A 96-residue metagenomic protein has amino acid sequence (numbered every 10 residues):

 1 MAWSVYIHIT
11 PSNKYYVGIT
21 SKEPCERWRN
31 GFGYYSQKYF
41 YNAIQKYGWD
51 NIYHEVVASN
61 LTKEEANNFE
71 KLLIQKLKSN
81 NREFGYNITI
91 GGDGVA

Functional and structural regions predicted by a protein language model:
M1-A96: Structure-specific nucleic-acid interaction/processing domains
